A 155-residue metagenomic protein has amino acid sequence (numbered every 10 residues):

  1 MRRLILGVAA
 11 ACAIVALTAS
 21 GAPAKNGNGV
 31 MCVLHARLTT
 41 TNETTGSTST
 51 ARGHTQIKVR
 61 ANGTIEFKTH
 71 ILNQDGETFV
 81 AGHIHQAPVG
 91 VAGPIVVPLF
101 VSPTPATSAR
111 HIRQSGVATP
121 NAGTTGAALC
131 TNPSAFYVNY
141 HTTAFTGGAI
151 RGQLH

Functional and structural regions predicted by a protein language model:
R2-G7, C12-G82, Q86-H155: Metal-centered catalytic cores of metalloenzymes
